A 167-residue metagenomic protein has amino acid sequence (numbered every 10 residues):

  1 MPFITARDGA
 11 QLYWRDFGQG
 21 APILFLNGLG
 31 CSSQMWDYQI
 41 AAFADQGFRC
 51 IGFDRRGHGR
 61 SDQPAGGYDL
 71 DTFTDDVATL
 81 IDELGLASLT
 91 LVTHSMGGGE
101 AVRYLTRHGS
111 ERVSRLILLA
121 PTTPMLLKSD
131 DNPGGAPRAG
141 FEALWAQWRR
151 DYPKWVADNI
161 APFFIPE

Functional and structural regions predicted by a protein language model:
A6-G66, L80: Conserved HGGG/HGGXW glycine-rich cap/lid loop of the alpha/beta-hydrolase fold
N27-L29, L89, T93-S95: Conserved alpha/beta-hydrolase "nucleophile elbow" surrounding the catalytic nucleophile
D54, S61, S95-M96, A120: Catalytic nucleophile serine of serine hydrolases, specifically the conserved "nucleophile elbow" pentapeptide
D54, T90, S114-I117: Residue in the alpha/beta-hydrolase core beta-strand immediately N-terminal to the catalytic nucleophile
D71-L89: Conserved acidic catalytic loop of the alpha/beta-hydrolase fold
F73, L91-T93, L119: Short beta-strand immediately N-terminal to the catalytic nucleophile in serine-hydrolase-like folds
G99-R150: Flexible "cap/lid" loop of the alpha/beta hydrolase fold
A143-Q147, A157-E167: Helix-loop "lid/cap" segments that line or gate small-molecule binding pockets
